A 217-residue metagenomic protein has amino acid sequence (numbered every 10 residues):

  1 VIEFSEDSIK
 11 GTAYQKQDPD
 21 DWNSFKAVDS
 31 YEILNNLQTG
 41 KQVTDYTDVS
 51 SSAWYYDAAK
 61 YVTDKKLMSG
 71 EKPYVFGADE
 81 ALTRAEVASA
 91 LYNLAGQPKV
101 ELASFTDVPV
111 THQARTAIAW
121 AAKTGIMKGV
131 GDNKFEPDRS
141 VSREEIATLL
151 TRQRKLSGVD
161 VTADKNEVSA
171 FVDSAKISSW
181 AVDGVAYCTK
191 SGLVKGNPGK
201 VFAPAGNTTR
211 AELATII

Functional and structural regions predicted by a protein language model:
V1-Q42: Metal-dependent phosphoesterase/phosphodiesterase active-site architecture
S5-D7, G125, G192: Loop/turn elements at helix/coil->beta-strand transitions in domains of secreted/extracellular proteins
T39-Y56, D64-K65, S69-A117, K123-E144 (+3 more regions): Feature responds to low-complexity, polar/acidic, surface-exposed segments characteristic of secreted/exported proteins
D183, T189-S191: GST-like fold's C-terminal all-alpha helical module
